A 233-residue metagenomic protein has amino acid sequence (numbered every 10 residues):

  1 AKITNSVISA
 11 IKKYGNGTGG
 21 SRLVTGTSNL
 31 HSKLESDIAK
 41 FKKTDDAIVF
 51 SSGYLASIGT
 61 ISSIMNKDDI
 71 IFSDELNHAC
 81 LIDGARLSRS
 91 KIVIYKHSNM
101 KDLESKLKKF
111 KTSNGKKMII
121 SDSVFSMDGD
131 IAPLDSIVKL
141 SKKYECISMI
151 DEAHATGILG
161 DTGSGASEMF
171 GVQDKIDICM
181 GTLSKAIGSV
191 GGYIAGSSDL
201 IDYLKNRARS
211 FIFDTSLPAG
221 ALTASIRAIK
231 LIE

Functional and structural regions predicted by a protein language model:
T4-S52: Conserved N-terminal alpha-helix of the aminotransferase class I/II PLP-enzyme fold
V49, Y54-T60, C80-L81, T156-L159 (+1 more regions): Short glycine/serine/threonine-rich phosphate/pyrophosphate-binding segments that cradle anionic phosphate groups
T60-A79: Conserved PLP-anchoring active-site segment centered on the Schiff-base-forming lysine
K67, L87-R89, Y144, K175: Short, structured coil segments at secondary-structure junctions
L76, V124, E152-H154: Conserved Walker B
V93, H97-I150: Active-site phosphate-binding strand-loop segment of PLP-dependent enzymes
Y144-I147, H154, L159-E233: Active-site C-terminal subdomain of aminotransferase-like
